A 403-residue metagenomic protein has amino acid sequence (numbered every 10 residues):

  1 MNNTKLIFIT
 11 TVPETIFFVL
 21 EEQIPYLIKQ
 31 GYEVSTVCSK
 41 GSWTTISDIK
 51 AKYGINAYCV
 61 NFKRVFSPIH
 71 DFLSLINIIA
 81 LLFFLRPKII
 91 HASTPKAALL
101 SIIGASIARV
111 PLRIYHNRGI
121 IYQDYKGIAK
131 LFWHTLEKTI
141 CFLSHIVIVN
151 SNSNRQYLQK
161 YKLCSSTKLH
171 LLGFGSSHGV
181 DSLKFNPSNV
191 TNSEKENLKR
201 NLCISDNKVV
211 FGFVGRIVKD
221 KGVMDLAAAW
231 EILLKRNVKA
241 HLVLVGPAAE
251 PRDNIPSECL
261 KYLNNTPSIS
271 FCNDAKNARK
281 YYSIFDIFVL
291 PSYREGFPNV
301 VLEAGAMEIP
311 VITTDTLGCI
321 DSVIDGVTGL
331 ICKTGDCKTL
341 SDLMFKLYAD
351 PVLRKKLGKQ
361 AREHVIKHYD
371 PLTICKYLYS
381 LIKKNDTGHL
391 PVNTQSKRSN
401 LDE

Functional and structural regions predicted by a protein language model:
K5-H70, Y157-C164, K168-L171, E250: N-terminal strand-loop element at the rim of the active site of nucleotide-sugar-dependent glycosyltransferases
F17-E22, V209, F213-I232, K338 (+1 more regions): A conserved mid-protein helix/loop that constitutes part of the nucleotide-sugar donor-binding site
T45-K50, R236, V243-P267, C272 (+1 more regions): Short, structured helix-loop element that forms part of the nucleotide-activated donor/catalytic region
Y58, F142-K195: Donor nucleotide-sugar binding/catalytic pocket of nucleotide-sugar-dependent glycosyltransferases
N197-R200, T339, K346, L353-H368 (+1 more regions): A short, well-ordered alpha-helix in the C-terminal region of glycosyltransferases
D274, Y293: Aromatic "clamp/platform" in nucleotide-sugar-dependent glycosyltransferases that forms part of the donor/acceptor
V301, P310-T313, V323: Short hydrophobic beta-strand element within catalytic cores of glycosyltransferases and related nucleotide-activated
D325-G326, L330-C337, K346-P351: Conserved acidic donor-binding segment of nucleotide-sugar-dependent glycosyltransferases
